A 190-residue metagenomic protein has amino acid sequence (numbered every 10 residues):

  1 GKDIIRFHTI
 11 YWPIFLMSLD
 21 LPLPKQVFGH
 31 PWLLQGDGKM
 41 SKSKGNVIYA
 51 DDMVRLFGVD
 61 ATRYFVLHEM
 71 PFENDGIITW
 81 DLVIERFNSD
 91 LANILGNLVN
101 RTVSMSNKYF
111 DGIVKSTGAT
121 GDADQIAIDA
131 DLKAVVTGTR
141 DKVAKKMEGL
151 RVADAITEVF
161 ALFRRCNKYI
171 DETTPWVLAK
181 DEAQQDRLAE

Functional and structural regions predicted by a protein language model:
G1-D3: Divalent-metal (Mg2+/Mn2+/Ca2+)-assisted nucleotide/phosphate chemistry catalytic cores
L16-K25, G149: Secondary-structure transition/capping motifs at alpha-helix termini and the adjoining loop/turn into the next element
Q26-H30: A short, compositionally biased
P31-A123: Catalytic adenosine-cofactor/nucleotide-binding cores of aminoacyl-tRNA synthetases and other
L82-T120, Q125, L132-E190: Helix-rich, typically C-terminal accessory recognition domains appended to large enzymatic cores
